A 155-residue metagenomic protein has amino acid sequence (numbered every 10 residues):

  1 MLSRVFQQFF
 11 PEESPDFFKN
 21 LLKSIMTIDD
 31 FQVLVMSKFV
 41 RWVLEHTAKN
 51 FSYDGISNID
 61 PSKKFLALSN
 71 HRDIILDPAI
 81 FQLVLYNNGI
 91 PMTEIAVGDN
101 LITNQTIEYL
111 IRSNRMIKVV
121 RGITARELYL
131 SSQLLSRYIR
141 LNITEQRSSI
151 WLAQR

Functional and structural regions predicted by a protein language model:
M1-F65, H71-Q82, Y86, E108 (+1 more regions): Membrane-anchoring hydrophobic helices of lipid-metabolizing enzymes
H46-K49, L128-Q133: A conditional alpha-helix N-cap/helix-loop micro-motif detector
K63-S69, L135-R155: Conserved Motif II region of HX4D acyltransferases
S69-N70, P78-A79, A96-D99, G122 (+1 more regions): Glycine-rich, histidine-containing beta strand-loop boundary motifs that form or position
I80, S131-Y138: Well-ordered alpha-helical segments embedded in enzymatic catalytic cores
V84-I95: A short alpha->loop->secondary-structure connector
E94-L130: Conserved nucleotide-cofactor-binding alpha/beta core module
